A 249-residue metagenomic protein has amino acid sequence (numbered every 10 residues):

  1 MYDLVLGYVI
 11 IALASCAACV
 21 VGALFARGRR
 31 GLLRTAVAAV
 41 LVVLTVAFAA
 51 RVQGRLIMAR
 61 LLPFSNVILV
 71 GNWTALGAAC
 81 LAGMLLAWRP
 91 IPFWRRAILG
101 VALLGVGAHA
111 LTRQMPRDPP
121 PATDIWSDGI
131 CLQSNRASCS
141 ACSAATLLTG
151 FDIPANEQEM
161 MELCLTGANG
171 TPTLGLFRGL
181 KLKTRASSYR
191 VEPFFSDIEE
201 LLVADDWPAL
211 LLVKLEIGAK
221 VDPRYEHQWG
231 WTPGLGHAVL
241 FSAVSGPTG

Functional and structural regions predicted by a protein language model:
Y2-R95, G100-Q114, Q158-G249: Conserved active-site-adjacent core of cysteine acyl-enzyme catalytic domains
G107-G170: Active-site nucleophile-adjacent alpha helix/oxyanion-hole segment immediately C-terminal to the catalytic cysteine
